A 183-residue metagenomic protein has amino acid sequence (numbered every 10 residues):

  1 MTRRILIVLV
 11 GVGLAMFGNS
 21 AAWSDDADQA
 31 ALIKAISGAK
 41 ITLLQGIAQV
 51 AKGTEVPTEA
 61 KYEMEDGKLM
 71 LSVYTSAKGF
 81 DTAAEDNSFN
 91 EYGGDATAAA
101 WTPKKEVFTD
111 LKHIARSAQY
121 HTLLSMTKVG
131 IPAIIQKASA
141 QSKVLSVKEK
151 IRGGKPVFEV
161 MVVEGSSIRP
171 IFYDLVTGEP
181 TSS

Functional and structural regions predicted by a protein language model:
T2-I5, N19-S183: Long, terminal "pre-/pro-" and other extracytoplasmic accessory regions that lie outside the mature folded/catalytic
V8-F17: Bacterial N-terminal signal peptides
